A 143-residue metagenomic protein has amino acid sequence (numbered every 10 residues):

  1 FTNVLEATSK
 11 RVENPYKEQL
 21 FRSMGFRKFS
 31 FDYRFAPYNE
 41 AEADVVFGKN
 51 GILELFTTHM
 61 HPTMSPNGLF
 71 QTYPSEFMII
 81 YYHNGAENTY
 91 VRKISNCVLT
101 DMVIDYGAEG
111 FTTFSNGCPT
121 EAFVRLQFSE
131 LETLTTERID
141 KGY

Functional and structural regions predicted by a protein language model:
F1-Y143: Acidic, Ser/Thr- and Gly-enriched intrinsically disordered low-complexity segments
